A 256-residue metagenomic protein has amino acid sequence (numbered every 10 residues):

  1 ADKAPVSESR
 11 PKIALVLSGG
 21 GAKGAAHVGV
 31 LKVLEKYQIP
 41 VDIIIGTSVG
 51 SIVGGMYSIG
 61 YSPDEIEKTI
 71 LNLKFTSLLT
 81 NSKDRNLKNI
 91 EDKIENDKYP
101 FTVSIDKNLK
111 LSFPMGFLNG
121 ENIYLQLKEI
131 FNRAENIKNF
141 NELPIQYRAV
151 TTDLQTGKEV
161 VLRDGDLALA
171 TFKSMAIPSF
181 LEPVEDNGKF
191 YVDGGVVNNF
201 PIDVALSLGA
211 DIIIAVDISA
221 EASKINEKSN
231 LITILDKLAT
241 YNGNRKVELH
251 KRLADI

Functional and structural regions predicted by a protein language model:
A1-T47, G55-I256: Patatin-like phospholipase
